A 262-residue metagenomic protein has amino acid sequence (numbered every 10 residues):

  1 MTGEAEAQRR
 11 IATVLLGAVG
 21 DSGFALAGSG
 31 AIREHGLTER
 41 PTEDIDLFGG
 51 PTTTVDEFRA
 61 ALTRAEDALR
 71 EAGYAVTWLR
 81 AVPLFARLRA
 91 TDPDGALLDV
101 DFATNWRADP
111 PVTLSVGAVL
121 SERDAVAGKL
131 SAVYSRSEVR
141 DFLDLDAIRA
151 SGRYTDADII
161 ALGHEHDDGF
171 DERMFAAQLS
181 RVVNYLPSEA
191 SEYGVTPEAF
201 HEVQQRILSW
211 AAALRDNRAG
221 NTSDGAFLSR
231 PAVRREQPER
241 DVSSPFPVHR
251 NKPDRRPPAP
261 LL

Functional and structural regions predicted by a protein language model:
M1-L262: Compositionally biased terminal segments of proteins
